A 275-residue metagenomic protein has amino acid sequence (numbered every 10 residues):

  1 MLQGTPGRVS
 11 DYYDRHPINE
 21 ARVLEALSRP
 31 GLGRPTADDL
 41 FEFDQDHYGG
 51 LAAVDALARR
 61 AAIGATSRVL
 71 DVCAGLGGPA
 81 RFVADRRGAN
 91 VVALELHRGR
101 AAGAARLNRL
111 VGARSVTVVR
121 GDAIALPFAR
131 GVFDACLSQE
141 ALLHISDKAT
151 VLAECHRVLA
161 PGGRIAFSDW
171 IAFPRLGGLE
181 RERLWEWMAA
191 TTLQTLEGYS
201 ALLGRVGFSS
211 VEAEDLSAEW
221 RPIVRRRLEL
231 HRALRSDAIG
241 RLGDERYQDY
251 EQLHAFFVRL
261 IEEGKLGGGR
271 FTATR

Functional and structural regions predicted by a protein language model:
M1-L27: N-terminal auxiliary segments of SAM/dcSAM-dependent transferases
P30-G33, H47-A65: Conserved alpha-helix/loop element of class I SAM-dependent methyltransferases that forms part of the SAM/SAH-binding
R68-V72, L76-A125: Class I SAM-dependent methyltransferase SAM/SAH-binding core
I124-A135: A short acidic, Gly/Pro-enriched loop at the edge of an enzyme's catalytic core that lines a small-molecule cofactor
A149-R164: A short glycine-rich, Lys/Arg-flanked "PGG" loop and its adjoining helix->strand segment in the class I
W170-A190: Short, glycine-/aromatic-enriched active-site segment of Class I SAM-dependent methyltransferases
T191-G207: Short alpha-helix
E212-R275: Conserved Class I S-adenosyl-L-methionine
